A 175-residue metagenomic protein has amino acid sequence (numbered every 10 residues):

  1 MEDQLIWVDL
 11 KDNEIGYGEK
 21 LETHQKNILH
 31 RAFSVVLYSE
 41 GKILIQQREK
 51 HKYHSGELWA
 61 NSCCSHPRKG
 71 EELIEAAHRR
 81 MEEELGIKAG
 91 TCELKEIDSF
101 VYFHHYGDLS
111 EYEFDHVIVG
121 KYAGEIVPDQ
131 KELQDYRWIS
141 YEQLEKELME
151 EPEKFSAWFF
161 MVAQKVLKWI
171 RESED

Functional and structural regions predicted by a protein language model:
M1-S34, S39: Acidic, metal-coordinating catalytic segment for phosphate/diphosphate chemistry, firing primarily on the Nudix
D12, E84-K88, F103-D108: Short helix-to-loop capping/linker segments positioned immediately adjacent to catalytic or ligand/cofactor-binding
E19-L21, E57, D98-V101, L109-D175: Nudix hydrolase/Nudix homology domain
H24, H30, H66, E111-H116: Histidine-centered active-site/metal-ligand motif
A32-C64: A glycine-rich, hydrophobic loop/mini-helix early in the fold
V35, C63, E96, H116-I118: A structural signal for short, well-ordered beta-strand segments
I45, S62-E96: The catalytic Nudix box helix
